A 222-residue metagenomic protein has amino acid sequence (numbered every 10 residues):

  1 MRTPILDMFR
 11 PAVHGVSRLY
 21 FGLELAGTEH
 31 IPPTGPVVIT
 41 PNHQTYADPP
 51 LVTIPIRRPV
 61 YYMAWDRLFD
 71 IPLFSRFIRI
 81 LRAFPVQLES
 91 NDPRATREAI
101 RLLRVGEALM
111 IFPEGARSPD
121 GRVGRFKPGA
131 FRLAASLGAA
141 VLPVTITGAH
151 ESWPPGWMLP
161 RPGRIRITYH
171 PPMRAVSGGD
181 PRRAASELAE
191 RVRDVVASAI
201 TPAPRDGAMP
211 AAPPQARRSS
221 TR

Functional and structural regions predicted by a protein language model:
M1-I5, R94-R222: Non-catalytic C-terminal accessory region of glycerolipid acyltransferases and related lyso-lipid remodeling enzymes
D7, P11, R18, P32-S90 (+1 more regions): Catalytic core of membrane glycerolipid acyltransferases/transacylases, capturing the structured, soluble-facing
P11, G15, L19, A26 (+3 more regions): Solvent-exposed, charged/polar functional surfaces in cytosolic regulatory/catalytic domains
G15-G35, A175: A short, well-structured juxtamembrane/interface segment
F21, E89-D92, A185: A conditional alpha-helix N-cap/helix-loop micro-motif detector
G27, N42, A64-W65, R82 (+2 more regions): A secondary-structure boundary/capping signal
E29, N91, T147: Residue-level "edge-of-site" marker
